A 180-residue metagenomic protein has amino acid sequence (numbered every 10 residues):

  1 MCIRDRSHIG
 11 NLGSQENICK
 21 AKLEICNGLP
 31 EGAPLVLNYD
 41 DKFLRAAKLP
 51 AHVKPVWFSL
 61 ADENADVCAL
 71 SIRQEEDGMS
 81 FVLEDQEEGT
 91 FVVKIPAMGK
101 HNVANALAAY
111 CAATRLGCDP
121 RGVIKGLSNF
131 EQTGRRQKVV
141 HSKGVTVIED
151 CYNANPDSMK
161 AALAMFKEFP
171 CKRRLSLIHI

Functional and structural regions predicted by a protein language model:
M1-I3, I178-I180: Conserved small/polar residues in nucleotide/adenosyl-binding loops
R4-T146, C171-R173: Acidic, Mg2+-coordinating active-site environments of NTP-dependent enzymes
Q132-R135, C151-I178: Active-site beta-alpha connecting loops in nucleotide-dependent enzymes
